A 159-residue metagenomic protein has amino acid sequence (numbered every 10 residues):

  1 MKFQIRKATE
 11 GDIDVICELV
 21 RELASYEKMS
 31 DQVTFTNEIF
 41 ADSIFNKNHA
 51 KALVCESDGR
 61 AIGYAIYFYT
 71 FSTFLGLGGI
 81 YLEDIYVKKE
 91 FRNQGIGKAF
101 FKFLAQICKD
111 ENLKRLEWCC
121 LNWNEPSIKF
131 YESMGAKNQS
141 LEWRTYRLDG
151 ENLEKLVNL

Functional and structural regions predicted by a protein language model:
M1-G11, L153-L159: Conserved N-terminal entry element of GNAT/NAT acetyltransferase domains
C17-S43: Conserved GNAT-fold acetyl-CoA-binding loop/helix
D42-V54: A short helix-loop-beta-strand connector motif used in the catalytic cores of GNAT acetyltransferases and, in some
K51-G63: Conserved beta-hairpin
Y67-F74: A conserved beta-strand-loop-helix scaffold within acyl/acetyltransferase catalytic domains
N93-Q106: Conserved acetyl-CoA-binding loop-helix of GNAT-fold acetyltransferases
K98, N122-L141: Conserved active-site alpha-helix within GNAT-family acetyltransferase domains
K109-C119: Conserved GNAT acetyl-CoA-binding A-motif
